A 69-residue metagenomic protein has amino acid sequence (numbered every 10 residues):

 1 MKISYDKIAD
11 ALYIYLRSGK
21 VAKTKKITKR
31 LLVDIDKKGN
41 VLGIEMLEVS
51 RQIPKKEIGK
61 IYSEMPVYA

Functional and structural regions predicted by a protein language model:
D6-K7, D36: Short, acidic, Ser/Thr-enriched surface-loop or helix-capping motifs
K20, E48-R51: A short acidic/small-residue loop/turn micro-motif
K23-K26: Short loop/turn motifs at secondary-structure junctions and domain boundaries
R51-S63: A short, polar/charged loop-to-alpha-helix boundary motif
